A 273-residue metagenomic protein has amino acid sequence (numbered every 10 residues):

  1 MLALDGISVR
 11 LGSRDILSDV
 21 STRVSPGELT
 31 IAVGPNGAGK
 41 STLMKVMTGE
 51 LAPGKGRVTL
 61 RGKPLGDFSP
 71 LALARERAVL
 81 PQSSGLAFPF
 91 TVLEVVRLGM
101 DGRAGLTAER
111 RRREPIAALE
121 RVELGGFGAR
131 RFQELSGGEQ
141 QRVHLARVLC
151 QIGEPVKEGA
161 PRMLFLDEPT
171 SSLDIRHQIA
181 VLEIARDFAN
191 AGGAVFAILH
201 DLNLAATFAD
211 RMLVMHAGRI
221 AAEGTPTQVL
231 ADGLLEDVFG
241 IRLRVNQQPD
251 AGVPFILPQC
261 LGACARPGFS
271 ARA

Functional and structural regions predicted by a protein language model:
L2-L4, L17-D19: Conserved structural motif at the start of ABC-family nucleotide-binding domains
V33-P35: The feature captures the beta-strand-to-loop junction immediately N-terminal to the Walker
T48: Helix-to-loop junction immediately C-terminal to a conserved catalytic motif
G56-P64: Conserved ABC transporter NBD signature motif
R110-F127: Conserved ABC ATPase "signature" region
R131-L135, E139: Conserved ABC ATPase signature
A231, E236-A273: ABC ATPase nucleotide-binding domains
